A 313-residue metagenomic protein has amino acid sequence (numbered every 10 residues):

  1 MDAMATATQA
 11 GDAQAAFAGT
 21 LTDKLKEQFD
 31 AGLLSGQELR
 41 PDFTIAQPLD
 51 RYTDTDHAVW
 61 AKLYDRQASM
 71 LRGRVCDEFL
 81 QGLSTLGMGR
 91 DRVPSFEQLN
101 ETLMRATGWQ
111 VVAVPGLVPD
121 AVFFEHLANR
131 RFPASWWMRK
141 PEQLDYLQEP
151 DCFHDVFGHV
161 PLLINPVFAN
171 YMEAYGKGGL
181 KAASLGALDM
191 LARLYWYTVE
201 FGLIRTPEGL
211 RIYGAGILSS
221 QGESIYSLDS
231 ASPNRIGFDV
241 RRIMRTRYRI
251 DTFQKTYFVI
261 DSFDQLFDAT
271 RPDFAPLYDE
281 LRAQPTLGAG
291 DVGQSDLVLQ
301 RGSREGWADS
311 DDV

Functional and structural regions predicted by a protein language model:
M1-L163, K255, I260-V313: The feature captures two recurrent sequence modes
E97, D151, A169, E173 (+1 more regions): Non-catalytic, well-ordered alpha-helical scaffold segments
A113-V118, N170-M172, G186-A187, G209: Short coil/turn segments at secondary-structure boundaries
C152-V156, N170, A174, G202-L203 (+3 more regions): Residue-level preference for alpha-helix termini and adjacent loops
V156-A182: Beta-strand-enriched cores of mature, soluble protein domains
K177, K181-A215, S219-G222: Extended, Lys/Arg-enriched charged tracts that mediate electrostatic binding to polyanionic substrates
I217-P285: A recognition module on extended beta-rich or small alphabeta surfaces enriched in W/G with H and D/E
